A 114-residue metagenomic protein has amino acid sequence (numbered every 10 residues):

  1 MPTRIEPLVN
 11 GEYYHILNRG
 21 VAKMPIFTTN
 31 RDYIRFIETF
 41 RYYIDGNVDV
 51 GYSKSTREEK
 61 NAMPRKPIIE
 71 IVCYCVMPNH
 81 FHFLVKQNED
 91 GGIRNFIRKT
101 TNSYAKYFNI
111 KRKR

Functional and structural regions predicted by a protein language model:
M1-R114: Short catalytic/metal-binding and nucleic-acid-binding patches
